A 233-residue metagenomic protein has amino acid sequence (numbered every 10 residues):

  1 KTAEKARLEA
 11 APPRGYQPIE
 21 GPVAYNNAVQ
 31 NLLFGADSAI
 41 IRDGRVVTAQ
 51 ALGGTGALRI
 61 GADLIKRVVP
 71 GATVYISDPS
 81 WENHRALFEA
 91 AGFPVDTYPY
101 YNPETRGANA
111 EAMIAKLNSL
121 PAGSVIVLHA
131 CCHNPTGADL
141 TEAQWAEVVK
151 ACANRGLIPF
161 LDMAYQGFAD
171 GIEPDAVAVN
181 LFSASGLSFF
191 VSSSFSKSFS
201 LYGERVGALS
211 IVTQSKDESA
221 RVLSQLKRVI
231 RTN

Functional and structural regions predicted by a protein language model:
K1, P135-T136, S200-L201: Short catalytic/ligand-binding loop motif for oxyanion handling, primarily in non-cytosolic enzymes, centered on
K1-R7: Phosphate-/polyanion-interacting regions in eukaryotic proteins
A11-Q17, S188, S193: Generic detector of contiguous secondary-structure segments
P12-G156, Q166-F168, I172-S183: Conserved core of the PLP fold type I
M163: Walker B catalytic acidic pair
A184-N233: Conserved core segment of the aminotransferase class I/II
